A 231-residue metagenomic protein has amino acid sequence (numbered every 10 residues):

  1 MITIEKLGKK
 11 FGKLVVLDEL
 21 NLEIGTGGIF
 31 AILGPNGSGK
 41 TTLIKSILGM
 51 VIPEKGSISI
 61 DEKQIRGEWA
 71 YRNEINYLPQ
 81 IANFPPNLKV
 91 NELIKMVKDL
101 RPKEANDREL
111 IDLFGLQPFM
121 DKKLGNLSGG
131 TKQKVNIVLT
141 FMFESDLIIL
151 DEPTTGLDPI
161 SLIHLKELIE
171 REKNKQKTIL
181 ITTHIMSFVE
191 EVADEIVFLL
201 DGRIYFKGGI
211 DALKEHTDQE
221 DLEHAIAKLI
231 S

Functional and structural regions predicted by a protein language model:
L33-P35: The feature captures the beta-strand-to-loop junction immediately N-terminal to the Walker
L48: Helix-to-loop junction immediately C-terminal to a conserved catalytic motif
G56-Y71: Conserved ABC transporter NBD signature motif
K95, D99, E104-F119: Conserved ABC ATPase "signature" region
I148-E152: Catalytic Walker B motif of ABC-type/P-loop ATPase nucleotide-binding domains
